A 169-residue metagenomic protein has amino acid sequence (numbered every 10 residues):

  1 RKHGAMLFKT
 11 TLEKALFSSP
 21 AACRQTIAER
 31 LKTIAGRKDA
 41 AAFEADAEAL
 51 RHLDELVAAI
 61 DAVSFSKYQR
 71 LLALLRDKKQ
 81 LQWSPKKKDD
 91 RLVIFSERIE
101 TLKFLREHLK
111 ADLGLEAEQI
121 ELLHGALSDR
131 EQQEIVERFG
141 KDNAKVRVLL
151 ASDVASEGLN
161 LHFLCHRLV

Functional and structural regions predicted by a protein language model:
R1-L12: Structural motif
T11-K145: Conserved Helicase C-terminal RecA-like lobe
K103, G158-L159: Activation segment
F139-D142, A151-G158: Conserved RecA-like ASCE ATPase "motif II neighborhood" in helicase/translocase motors
L150, L159-V169: A short beta-strand element within the Helicase C-terminal
